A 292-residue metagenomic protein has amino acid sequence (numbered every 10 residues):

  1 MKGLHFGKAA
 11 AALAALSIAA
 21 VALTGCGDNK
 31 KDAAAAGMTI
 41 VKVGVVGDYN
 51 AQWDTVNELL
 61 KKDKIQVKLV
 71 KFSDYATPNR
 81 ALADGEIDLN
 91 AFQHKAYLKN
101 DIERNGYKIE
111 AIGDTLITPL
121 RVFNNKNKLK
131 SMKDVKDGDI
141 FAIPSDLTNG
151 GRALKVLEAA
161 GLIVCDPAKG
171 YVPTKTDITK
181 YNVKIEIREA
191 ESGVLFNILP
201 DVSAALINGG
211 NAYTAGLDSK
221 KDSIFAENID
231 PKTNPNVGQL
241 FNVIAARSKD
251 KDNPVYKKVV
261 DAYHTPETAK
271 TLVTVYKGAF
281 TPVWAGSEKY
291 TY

Functional and structural regions predicted by a protein language model:
L23-M38: Bacterial lipoprotein signal-peptidase II cleavage site
I40, V46-K71, T77, A81: Short, polar/charged alpha-helical segment
D48, S73-Y75, G85-K99, E191 (+2 more regions): Beta->alpha turn/N-cap motifs
L69-R80, K169-N197: Short helix-initiation/N-cap motifs at beta->coil->alpha
N100-I112, K126-K128, D201, L206 (+1 more regions): Ligand-binding "clamshell"
I112-I163: A conserved helix-loop-strand patch within extracytoplasmic ligand-binding domains of the periplasmic binding
P119-M132, Q239-N253, K258: A bilobed periplasmic-binding-protein/Venus flytrap-type ligand-binding module shared by bacterial periplasmic
G151-E158, A262-W284: Periplasmic-binding protein-like
